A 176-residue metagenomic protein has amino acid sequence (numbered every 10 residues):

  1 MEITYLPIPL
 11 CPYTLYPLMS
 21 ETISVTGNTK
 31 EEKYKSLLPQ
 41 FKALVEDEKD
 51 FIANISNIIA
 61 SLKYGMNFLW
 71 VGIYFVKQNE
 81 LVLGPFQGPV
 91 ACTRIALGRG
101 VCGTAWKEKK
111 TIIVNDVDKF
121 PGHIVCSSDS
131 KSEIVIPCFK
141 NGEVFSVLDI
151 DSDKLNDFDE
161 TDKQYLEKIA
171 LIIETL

Functional and structural regions predicted by a protein language model:
L18-P85, I173-L176: Intrinsically disordered, low-complexity terminal regulatory regions
S20-V25, D151-I169, L176: Regulatory loop-to-helix N-cap segments in sensory/regulatory domains that couple ligand/signal detection
L69, V76-C126: Regulatory sensory and allosteric helical modules in signal-transduction proteins and certain transcription factors
W70, V135, V147: Short hydrophobic/aromatic beta-strand element in the GNAT-like acyltransferase core that lines or flanks the acyl-donor
S132-F139: A short, aliphatic-rich beta-strand micro-motif
F139-S152: Sensory-domain boundary capping and coupling elements
